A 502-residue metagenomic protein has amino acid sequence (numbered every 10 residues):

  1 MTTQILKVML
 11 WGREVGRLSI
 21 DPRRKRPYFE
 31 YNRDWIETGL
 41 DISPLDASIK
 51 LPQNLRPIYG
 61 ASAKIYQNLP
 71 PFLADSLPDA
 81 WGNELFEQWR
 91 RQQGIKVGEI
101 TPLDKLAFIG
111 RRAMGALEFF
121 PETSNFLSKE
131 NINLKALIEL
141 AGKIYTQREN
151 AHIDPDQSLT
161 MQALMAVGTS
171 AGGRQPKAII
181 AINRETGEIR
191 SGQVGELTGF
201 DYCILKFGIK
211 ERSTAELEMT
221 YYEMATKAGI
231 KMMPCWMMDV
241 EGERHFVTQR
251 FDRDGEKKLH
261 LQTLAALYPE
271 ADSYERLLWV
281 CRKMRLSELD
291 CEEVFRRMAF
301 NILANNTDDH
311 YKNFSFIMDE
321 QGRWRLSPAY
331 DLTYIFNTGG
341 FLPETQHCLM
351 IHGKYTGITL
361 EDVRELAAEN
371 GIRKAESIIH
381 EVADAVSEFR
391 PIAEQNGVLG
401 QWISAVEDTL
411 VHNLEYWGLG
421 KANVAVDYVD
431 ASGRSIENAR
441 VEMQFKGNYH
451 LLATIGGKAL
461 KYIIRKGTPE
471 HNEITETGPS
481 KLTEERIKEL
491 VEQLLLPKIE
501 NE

Functional and structural regions predicted by a protein language model:
M1-Y311, S315-K421: Phosphate/dinucleotide-binding and metal-coordinating scaffold of catalytic cores in nucleotide-dependent enzymes
V8, M443, A453: Short aromatic-centered micro-motifs
K421-N448: Negatively charged, low-complexity tracts enriched in Asp/Glu with abundant Ser/Thr
K446-T475: Acidic, low-complexity, intrinsically disordered interaction modules
G467-E502: Mixed-charge, Lys/Arg-enriched low-complexity segments
